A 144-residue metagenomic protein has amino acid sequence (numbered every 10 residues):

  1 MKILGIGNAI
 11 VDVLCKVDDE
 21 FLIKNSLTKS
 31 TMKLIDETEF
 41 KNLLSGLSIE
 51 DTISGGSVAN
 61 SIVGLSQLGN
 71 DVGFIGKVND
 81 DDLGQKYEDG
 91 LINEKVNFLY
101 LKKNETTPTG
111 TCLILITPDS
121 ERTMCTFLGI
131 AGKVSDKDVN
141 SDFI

Functional and structural regions predicted by a protein language model:
M1, T109-T111: Change "...and in nucleic-acid phosphodiester-cleaving endonucleases..." to "...and in nucleic-acid processing enzymes
M1-I75: Glycine-rich phosphate/adenosyl-contacting loop at the front of the ribokinase-like
I6-G7, I75-K77, I116-P118, C125: Short hydrophobic segments within beta-strands
G46, G73, N79-D80, N97-Y100: Active-site cofactor/substrate anionic-group-binding motifs, chiefly glycine- and Lys/Arg-rich phosphate-binding loops
I53-N60, L83, E105-P108, A131-D136: Short secondary-structure boundary/capping elements
D80, G84-I92: Short, electropositive alpha-helical surface patch
G90-T107: A glycine-rich helix N-cap at a beta->alpha junction
L99-N104, I114-I144: Conserved phosphate-binding/catalytic loop of the ribokinase/pfkB sugar-kinase fold
